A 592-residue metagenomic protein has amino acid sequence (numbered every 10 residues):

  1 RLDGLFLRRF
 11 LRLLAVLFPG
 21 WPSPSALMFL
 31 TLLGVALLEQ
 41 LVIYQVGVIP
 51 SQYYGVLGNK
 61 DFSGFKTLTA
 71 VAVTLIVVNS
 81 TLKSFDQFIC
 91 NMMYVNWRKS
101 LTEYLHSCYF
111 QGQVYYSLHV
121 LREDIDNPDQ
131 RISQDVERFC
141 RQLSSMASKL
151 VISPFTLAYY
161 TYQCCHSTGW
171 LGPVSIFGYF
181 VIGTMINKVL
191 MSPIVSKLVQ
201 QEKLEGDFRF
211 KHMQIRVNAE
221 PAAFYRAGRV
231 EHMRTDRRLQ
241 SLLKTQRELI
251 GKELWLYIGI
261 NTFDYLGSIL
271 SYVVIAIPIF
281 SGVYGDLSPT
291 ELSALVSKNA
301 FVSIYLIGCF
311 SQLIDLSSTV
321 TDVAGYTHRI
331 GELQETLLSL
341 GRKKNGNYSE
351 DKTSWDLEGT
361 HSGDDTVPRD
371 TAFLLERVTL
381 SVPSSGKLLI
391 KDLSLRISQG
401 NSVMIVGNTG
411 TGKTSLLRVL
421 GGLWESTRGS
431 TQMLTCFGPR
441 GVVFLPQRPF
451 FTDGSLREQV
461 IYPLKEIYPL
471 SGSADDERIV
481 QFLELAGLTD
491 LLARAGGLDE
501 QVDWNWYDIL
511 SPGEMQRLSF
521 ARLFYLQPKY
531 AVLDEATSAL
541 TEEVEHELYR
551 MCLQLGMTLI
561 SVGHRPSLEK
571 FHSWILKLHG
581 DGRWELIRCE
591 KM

Functional and structural regions predicted by a protein language model:
R1-L75, D86-C90, Y94, Y116-Q142 (+6 more regions): Membrane-integrated ABC transporters
G34, V78, L82-K83, S148-M191 (+4 more regions): A hydrophobic transmembrane-helix motif
N59-S63, M92-N96, L105-I132, F210-R234 (+3 more regions): Short intracellular "coupling" helices and adjacent cytoplasmic loop segments at the cytosolic face of multi-pass
D124, F263, Q334-M404, S430-F437 (+1 more regions): Primarily ABC-family ATPase nucleotide-binding module
V199-Q200, L204-F208, E220-A227, M233 (+2 more regions): Cytosolic ends of transmembrane helices, especially the final helix of ABC transmembrane type-1 domains
Y348, R396, T452, P469-A474 (+1 more regions): ABC-fold ATPase nucleotide-binding domain signature/coupling loops
V367, M404, T411, L416-E484 (+1 more regions): Conserved post-Walker A segment of ABC ATPase nucleotide-binding domains
D499-M592: ABC-family ATPase nucleotide-binding domain "signature/switch" substructure
